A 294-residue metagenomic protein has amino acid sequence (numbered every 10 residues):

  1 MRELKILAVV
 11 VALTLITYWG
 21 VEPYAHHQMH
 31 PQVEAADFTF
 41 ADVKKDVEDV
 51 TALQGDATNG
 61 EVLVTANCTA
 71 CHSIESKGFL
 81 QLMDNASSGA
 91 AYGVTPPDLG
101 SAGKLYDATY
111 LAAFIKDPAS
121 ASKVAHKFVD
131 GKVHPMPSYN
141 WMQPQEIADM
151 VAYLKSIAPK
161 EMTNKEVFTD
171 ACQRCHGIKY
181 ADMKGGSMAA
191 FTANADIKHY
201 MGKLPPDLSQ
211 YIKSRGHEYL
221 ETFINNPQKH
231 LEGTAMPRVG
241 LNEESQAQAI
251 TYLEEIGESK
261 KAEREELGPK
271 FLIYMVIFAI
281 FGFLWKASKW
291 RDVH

Functional and structural regions predicted by a protein language model:
M1-G55, Q246, I250-H294: N-terminal export/targeting leaders of redox proteins
L7, Y24-H27, Y92-G103, K116-E146 (+3 more regions): Axial heme c-ligation environment in periplasmic c-type cytochrome domains
H30-T65, S76-F79, E146-T169, A181-G185 (+1 more regions): Electrostatic cytochrome c docking/interface patches
A35, T39-A41, D84, A90-S120: Structured, soluble extracytoplasmic/luminal domains of envelope-associated proteins
A52-A102: Extracytoplasmic/periplasmic/luminal assembly and interaction segments in envelope/secretory/respiratory proteins
V62-I74, P97-G100, A112-K116, H134-S138 (+5 more regions): C-type cytochrome heme c attachment motif
E75-T95, R174-P206: Short glycine/threonine-rich turn/loop motifs
F168-I178, K184-A193, S209, E266-H294: Acidic, Ser/Thr-rich low-complexity intrinsically disordered segments
